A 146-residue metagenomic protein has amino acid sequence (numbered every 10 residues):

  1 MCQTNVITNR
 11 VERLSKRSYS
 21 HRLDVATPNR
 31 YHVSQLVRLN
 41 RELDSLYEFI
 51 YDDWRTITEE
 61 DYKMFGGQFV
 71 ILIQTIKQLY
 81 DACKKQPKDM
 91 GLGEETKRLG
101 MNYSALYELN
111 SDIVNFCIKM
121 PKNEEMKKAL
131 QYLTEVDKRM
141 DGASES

Functional and structural regions predicted by a protein language model:
C2-E145: Long, low-complexity or tandemly repetitive, helically biased scaffold regions used for multimeric assembly/adhesion
